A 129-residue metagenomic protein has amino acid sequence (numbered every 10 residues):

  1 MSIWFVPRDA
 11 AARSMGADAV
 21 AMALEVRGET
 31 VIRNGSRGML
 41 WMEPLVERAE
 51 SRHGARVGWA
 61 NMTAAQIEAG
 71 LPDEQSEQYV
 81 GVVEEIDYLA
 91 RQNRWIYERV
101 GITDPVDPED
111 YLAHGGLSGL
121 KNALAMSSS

Functional and structural regions predicted by a protein language model:
M1-S129: Feature of Fe-S/electron-transfer and energy-metabolism proteins that preferentially highlights extended coupling
